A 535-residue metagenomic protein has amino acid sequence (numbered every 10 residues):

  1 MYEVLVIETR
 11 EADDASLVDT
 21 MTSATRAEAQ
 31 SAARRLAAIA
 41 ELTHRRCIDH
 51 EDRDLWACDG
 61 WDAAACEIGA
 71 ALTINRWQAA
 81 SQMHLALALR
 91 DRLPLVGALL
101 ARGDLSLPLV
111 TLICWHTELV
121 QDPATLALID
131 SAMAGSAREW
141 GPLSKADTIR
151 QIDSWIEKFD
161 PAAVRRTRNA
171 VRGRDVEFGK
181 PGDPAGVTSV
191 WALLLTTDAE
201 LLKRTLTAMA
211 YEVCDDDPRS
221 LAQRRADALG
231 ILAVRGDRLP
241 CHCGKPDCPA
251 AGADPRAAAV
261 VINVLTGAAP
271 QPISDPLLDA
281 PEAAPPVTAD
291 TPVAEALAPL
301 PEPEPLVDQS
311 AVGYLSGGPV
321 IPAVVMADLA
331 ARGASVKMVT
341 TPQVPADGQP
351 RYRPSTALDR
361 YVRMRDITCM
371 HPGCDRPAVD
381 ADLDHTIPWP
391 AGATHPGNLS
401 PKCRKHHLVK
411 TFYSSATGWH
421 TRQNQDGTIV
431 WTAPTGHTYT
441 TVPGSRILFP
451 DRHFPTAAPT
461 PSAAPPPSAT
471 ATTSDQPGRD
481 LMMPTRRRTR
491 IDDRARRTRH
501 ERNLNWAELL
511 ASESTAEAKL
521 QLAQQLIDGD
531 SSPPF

Functional and structural regions predicted by a protein language model:
M1-A346, R351, P455-A458, S462-F535: Rieske [2Fe-2S] iron-sulfur domain-containing proteins
I48, T368-H371, L408-F412: Conserved helix-loop functional segments at active or binding sites
I149-P161, P396-S415: Short, basic/low-complexity N-terminal boundary segments at the transition from targeting/disordered tails
E177, S189-W191, V261-N263, M338 (+6 more regions): Structured core elements
T196-D198, A208, P377, H437-T440 (+1 more regions): Short, surface-exposed beta-strand-loop junctions and turns on beta-sheet-rich folds
M209-E212, W389, H406-Y413: Hydrophobic alpha-helical segments
Q343-R363, H371-P401, F412-I429: Histidine-centered nuclease catalytic patch
S400-R404, L408-V409, W419, T428-P443: Short Fe-S-cluster ligation motifs
